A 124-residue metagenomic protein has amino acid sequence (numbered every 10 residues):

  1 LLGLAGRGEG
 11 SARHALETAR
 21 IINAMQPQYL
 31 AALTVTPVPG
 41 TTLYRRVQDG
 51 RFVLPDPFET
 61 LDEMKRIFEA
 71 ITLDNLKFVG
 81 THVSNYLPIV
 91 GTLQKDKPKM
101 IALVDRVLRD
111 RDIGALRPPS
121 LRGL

Functional and structural regions predicted by a protein language model:
L1: Aromatic-lined substrate-binding rim segments of carbohydrate-active enzymes
L4-E17: Canonical radical SAM enzyme core domain
L16, R20-L124: Auxiliary Fe-S-binding modules of radical SAM enzymes
